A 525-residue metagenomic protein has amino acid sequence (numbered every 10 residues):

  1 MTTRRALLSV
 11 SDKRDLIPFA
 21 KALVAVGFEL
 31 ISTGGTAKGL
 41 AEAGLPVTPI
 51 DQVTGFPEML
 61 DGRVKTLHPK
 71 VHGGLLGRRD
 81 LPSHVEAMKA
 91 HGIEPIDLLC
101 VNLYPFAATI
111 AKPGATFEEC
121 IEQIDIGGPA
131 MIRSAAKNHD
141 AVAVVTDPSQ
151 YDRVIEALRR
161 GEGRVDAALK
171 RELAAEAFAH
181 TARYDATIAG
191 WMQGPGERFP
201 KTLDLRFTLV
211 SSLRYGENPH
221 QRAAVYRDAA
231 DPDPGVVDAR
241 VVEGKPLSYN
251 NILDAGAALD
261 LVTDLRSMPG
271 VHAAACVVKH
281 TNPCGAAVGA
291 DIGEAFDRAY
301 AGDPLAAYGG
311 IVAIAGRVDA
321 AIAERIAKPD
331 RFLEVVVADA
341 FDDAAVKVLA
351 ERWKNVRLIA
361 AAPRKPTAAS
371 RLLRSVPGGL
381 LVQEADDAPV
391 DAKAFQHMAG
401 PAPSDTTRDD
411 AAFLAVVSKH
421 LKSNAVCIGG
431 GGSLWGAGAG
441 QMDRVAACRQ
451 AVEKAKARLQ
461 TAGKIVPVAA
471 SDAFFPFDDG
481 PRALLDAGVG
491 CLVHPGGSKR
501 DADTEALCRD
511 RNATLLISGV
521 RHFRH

Functional and structural regions predicted by a protein language model:
M1-V53: N-terminal glycine-/serine-/threonine-rich phosphate-binding loop
T2-L8, L98-Y104, Y184-A186, G190-H525: ATP-dependent carboxylate/acyl-activation modules
V24, A41, D125, A136 (+3 more regions): Anion (oxyanion) recognition and catalysis
L30, V47, V142-V144, L358 (+1 more regions): Hydrophobic beta-strand scaffold residues
G35-F106: Glycine-rich nucleotide/cofactor/substrate-binding loop typically near the N-terminus or early in the first domain
R79-A136, Q396-D405: Active-site/ligand-binding-proximal alpha/beta "capping" segment
M131, N138-V154: Mobile "lid/hinge" segments at catalytic clefts and subdomain interfaces of large enzymes
S149, R153-T202: Non-catalytic interaction/clamp surfaces of large macromolecular machines
